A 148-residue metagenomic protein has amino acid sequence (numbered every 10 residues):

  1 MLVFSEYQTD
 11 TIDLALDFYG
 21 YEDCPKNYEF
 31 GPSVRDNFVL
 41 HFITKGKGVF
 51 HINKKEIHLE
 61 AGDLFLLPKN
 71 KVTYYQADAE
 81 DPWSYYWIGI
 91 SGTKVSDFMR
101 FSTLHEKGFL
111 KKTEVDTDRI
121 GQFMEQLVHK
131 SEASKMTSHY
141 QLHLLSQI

Functional and structural regions predicted by a protein language model:
M1-L64, K71, L104-G108: Generic protein-terminus/edge-of-domain signal
A15, V39-F42, S91-K94, R119-F123 (+1 more regions): Amphipathic, well-ordered alpha-helical segments in soluble domains
I52, A79, M99-S102, M124: Short, flexible helix/strand-to-coil boundary loops that buttress conserved ligand/catalytic motifs in alpha/beta
E56, N70-K94: Ligand-binding loop in jelly-roll beta-barrel domains
I90, K112-E114: Short beta-strand-to-loop capping motifs
T93-F109: Double-stranded beta-helix
E114-I148: An amphipathic alpha-helical interaction segment
